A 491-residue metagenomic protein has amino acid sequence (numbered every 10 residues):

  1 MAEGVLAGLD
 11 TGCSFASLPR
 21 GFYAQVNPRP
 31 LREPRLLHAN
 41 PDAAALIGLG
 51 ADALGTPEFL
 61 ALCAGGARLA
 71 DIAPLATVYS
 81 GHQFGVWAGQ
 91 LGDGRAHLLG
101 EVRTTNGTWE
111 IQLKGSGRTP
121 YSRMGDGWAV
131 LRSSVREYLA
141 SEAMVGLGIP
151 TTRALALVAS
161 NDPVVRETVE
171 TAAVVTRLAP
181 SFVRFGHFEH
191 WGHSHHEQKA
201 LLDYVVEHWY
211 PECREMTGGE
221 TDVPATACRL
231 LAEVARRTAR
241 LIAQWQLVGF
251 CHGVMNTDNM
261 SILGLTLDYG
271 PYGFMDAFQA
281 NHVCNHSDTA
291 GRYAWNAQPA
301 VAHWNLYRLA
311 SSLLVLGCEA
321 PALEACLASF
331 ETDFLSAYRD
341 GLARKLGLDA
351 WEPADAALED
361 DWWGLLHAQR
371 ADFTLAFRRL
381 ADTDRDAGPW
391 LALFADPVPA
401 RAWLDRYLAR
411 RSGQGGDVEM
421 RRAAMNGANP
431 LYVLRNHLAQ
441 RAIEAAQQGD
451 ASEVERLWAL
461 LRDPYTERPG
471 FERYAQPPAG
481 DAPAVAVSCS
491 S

Functional and structural regions predicted by a protein language model:
M1-S80, C284, T289-S491: Regulatory N- and C-terminal appendages and interdomain linkers associated with kinase/kinase-like NTP transferase
V5, G12-C13, P19-F22, Q83-V86 (+6 more regions): Short secondary-structure boundary micro-motifs
S14, P19, W109-T119, L202-V206 (+3 more regions): Active-site-adjacent bridging/hinge elements
N27-R29, D126-W128, C228-R229: Short, contiguous strand/loop micro-motifs
E33-L36, P41-F59, A64-G218, I262-L267 (+7 more regions): Conserved ATP-binding subdomain of kinase catalytic cores across diverse folds
S134, P163-H252, L263-D361: ATP-dependent phospho-/nucleotidyl transfer catalytic cores
V254-M255, M260: Hydrophobic HxD+1 residue recognition
